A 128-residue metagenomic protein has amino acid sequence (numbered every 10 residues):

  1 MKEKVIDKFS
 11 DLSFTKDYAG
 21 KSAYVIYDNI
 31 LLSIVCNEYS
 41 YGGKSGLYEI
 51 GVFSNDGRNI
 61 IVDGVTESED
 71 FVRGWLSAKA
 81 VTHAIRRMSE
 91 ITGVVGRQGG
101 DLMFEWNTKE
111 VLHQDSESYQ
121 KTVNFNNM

Functional and structural regions predicted by a protein language model:
K2-K8, V52-M128: Mixed-charge, Lys/Arg-enriched low-complexity segments
D11-V52: Amphipathic, interaction-prone secondary-structure segments
